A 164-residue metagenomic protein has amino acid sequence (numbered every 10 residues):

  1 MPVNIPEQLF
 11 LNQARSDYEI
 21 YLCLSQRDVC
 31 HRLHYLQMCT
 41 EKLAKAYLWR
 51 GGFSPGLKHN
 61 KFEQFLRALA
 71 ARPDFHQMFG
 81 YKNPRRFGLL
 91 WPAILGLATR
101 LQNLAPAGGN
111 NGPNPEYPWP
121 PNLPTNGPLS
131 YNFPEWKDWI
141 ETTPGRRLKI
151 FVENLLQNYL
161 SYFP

Functional and structural regions predicted by a protein language model:
M1-H34, M38, Y47-K58: Charged alpha-helical initiation segments
P2-I5, R15, L48, G52-P164: Long, charged low-complexity segments
E41-K42: Long, contiguous alpha-helical bundle segments
